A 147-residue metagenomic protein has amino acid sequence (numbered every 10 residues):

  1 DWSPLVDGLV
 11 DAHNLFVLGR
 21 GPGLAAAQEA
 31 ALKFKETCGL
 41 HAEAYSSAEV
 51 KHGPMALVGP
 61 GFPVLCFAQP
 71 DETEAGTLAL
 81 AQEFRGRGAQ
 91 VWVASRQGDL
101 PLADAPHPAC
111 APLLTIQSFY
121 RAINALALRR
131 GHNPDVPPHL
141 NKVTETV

Functional and structural regions predicted by a protein language model:
D1-V147: A SIS-like phosphosugar-recognition module
